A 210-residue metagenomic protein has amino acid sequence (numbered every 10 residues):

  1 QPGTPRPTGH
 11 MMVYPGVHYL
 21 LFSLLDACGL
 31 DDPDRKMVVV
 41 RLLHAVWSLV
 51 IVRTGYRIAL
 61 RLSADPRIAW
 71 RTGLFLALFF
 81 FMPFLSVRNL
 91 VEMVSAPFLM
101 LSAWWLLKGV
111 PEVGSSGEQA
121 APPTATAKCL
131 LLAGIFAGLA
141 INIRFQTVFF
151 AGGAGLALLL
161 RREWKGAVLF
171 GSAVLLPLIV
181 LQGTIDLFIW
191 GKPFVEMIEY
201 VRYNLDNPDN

Functional and structural regions predicted by a protein language model:
T4-D31, M93: Short hydrophobic/aromatic helix or loop-helix immediately within or flanking a transmembrane segment in polytopic
L30-D31, I51-A69, K108-P111: Transmembrane alpha-helical segments of multipass membrane enzymes and assembly factors that act on membrane-embedded
V38-S63, L101: Transmembrane-helix motifs of polytopic, lipid-linked glycan transferases
S48, L76, S95-A103, L132 (+1 more regions): Hydrophobic core segments of transmembrane alpha-helices in multi-pass, intramembrane catalytic enzymes
S63, S102-L130: Membrane-interface transmembrane helices that cradle and orient dolichyl/undecaprenyl
A69-F80, A137, I141: Short helix- or helix-capping micro-motifs that position conserved polar/aromatic residues at function-defining sites
F84-V94: Short acidic/glycine- and proline-prone juxtamembrane loop motifs at membrane-interface regions of multi-pass membrane
A140, V148-N210: Membrane-lumen/periplasm interface segments of specific transmembrane helices in polyprenyl phosphate-linked
